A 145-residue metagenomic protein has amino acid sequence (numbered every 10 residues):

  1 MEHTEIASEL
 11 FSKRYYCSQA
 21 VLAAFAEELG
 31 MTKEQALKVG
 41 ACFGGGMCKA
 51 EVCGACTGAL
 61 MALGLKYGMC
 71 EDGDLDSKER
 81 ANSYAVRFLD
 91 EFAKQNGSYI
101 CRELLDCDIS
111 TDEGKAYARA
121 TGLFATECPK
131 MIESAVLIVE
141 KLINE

Functional and structural regions predicted by a protein language model:
M1-L29: Active-site-proximal helix-loop elements at catalytic-domain edges
E5-S12, C42-E51, A120-F124: A short glycine/serine-rich beta->alpha loop
A7, V21, V39-F43, A135: Short alpha-helical scaffolding segments that buttress acidic/His motifs in well-ordered protein cores
C17, C53, C101: Short cysteine clusters
L22-A41, C107-D112: Acidic-glycine-rich active-site phosphate/pyrophosphate-binding loop
E28-K38, L65-Y84: Phosphate-handling active-site elements
M47-M61: Conserved phosphate/anionic-ligand binding catalytic regions in large, soluble enzymes, centered on
N82-E145: C-terminal binding/interaction regions
